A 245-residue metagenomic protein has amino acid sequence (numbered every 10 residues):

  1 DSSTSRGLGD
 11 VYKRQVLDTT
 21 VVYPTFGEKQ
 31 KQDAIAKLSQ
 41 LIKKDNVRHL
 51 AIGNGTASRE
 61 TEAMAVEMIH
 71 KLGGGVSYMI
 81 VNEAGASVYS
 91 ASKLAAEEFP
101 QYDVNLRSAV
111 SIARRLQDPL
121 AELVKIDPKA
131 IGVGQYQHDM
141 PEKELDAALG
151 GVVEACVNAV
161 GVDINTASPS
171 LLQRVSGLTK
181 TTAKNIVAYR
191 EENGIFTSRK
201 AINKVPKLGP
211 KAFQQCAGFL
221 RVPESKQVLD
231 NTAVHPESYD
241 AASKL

Functional and structural regions predicted by a protein language model:
D1-L8, Y12: Single conserved hydrophobic/aromatic residue that forms the stacking wall/gate of nucleotide- or nucleobase-binding
S3, Q40-I42, N203: Structural motif
R6, E62-A65, S198-A201: Short beta-alpha junctions and helix-cap segments that line functional grooves
G9-D10, V16-D18, H49-G53, S77-I80 (+7 more regions): Structured core elements
D10, V21-V22, E62-V66: Short amphipathic alpha-helical segments
K13-P24, I42-N46, S92: Gly-rich Lys/Arg/Thr-decorated short loops/hinges at beta-loop-alpha junctions or inter-strand turns that position
T20, T25-K31, A159-L245: Accessory alpha-helical DNA-binding modules that contact the DNA backbone or grooves
Q30-D45, H49, T56-V160: Conserved phosphate-handling catalytic cores of large alpha/beta enzymes
